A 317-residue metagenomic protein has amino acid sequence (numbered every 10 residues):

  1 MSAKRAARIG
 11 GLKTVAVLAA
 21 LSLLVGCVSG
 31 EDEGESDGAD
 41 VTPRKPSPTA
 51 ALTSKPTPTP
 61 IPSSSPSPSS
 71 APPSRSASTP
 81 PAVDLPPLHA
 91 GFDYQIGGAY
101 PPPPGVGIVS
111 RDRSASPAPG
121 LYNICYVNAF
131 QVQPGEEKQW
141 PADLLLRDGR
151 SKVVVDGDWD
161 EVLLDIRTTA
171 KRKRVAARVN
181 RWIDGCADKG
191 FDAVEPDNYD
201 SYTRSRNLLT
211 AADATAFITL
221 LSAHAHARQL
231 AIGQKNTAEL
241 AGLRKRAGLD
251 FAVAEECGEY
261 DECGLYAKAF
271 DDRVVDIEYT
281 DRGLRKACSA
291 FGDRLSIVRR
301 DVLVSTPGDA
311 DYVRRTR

Functional and structural regions predicted by a protein language model:
M1-E31: Secretory targeting and sorting signals
T14-V15, V25-P86: N-terminal low-complexity, Pro/Thr-rich disordered segments that flank secretion/membrane-targeting signals
P80-H89, D93-P103, V275-R317: Functionally critical loop-and-helix segments that line ligand-binding/catalytic clefts of soluble enzyme domains
L88-A90, Y94-A118, R181-A193, R246: Catalytic domains of carbohydrate-active enzymes, especially glycoside hydrolases
F92-Y94, G107-R111, N123-V127, V194-P196 (+4 more regions): Hydrophobic faces of well-ordered beta-strands that scaffold small-molecule active sites in alpha/beta enzyme cores
P117-P119, H226, K268: Anion (oxyanion) recognition and catalysis
L121, V127-E195, Y199-E262: Chitinase-like catalytic core of GlcNAc-active glycosidases
K245-V253, E259-A290: Accessory, usually C-terminal, subdomains that scaffold auxiliary metal cofactors
